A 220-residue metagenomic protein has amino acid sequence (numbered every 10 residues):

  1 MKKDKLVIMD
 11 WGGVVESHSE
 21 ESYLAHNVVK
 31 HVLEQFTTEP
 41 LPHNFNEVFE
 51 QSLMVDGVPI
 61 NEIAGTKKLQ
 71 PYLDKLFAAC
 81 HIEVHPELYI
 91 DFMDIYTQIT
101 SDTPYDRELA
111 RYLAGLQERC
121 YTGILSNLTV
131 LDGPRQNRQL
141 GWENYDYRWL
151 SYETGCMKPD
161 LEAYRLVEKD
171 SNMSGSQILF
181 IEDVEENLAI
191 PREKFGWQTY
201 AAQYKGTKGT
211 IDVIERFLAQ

Functional and structural regions predicted by a protein language model:
M1-M9, L125, T129-Q220: Asp-based, Mg2+/Mn2+-dependent phosphohydrolase catalytic module
M1-Q51, G206: Active-site neighborhood of HAD-like aspartate-dependent phosphohydrolases
E20-N27, M54-E62, R135: Short, flexible/disordered intra-domain loops and linkers
Y23-H31, P71-K75, E108-R111, G115 (+5 more regions): Alpha-helical elements of Rossmann-like donor-binding domains used by nucleotide-donor carbohydrate transfer enzymes
L24-V29, F49, L73-F77, F92-T100 (+1 more regions): Hydrophobic alpha-helical core bundles mediating ligand binding, dimerization, or RNAP-core interactions
E50-D94: A metal-dependent, Asp-based hydrolase signature
P86-N137: Substrate-recognition element of Asp-dependent hydrolases with the DxDx(T/V) motif
